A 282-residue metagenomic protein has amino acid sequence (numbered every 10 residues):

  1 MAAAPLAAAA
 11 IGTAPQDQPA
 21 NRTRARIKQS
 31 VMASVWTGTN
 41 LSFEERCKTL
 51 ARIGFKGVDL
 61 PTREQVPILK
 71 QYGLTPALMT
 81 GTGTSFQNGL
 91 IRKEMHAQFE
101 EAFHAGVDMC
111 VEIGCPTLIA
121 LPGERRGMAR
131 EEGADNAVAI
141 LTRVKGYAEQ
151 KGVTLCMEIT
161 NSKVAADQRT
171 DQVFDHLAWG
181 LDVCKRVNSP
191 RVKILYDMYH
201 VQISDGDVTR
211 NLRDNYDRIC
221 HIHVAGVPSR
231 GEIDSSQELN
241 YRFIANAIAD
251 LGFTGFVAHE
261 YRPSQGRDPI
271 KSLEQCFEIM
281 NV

Functional and structural regions predicted by a protein language model:
M1-A51, G114-P116, F174-Y196, H200-V282: Histidine-acidic metal/acid-base catalytic patches
A3-A10, N21-R24, G89-K193, I203: Active-site acidic/histidine proton-transfer and metal-coordination neighborhood in alpha/beta enzyme cores
V35-T37, T62-E64, T82-S85, E124-R126 (+4 more regions): Active-site-proximal loop/turn and secondary-structure-junction residues that shape catalytic pockets, frequently
E44-V66: Catalytic domains of carbohydrate-active enzymes, especially glycoside hydrolases
A51, K70, V111, K145 (+2 more regions): Anion (oxyanion) recognition and catalysis
G57-D59, L78-T80, I119, C156 (+2 more regions): Conserved beta-strand positions in the central sheet of alpha/beta enzyme cores
P61-P76, T80-L90, P122-E124, M128-A129: Glycine-rich, proline-tolerant flexible connector loops at the mouths of alpha/beta enzymes
